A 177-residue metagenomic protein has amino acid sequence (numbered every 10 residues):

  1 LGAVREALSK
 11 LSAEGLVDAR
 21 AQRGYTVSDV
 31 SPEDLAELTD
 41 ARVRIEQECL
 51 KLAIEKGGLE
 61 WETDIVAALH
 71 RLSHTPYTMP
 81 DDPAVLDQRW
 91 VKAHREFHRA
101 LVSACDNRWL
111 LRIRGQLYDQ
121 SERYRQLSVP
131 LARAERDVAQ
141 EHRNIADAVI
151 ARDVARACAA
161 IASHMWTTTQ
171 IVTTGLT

Functional and structural regions predicted by a protein language model:
L1-E55, T169, T173-T177: Short linear motifs at protein or domain termini
V17, E135-R136: Short secondary-structure boundary/capping segments
S31-P32, Y124-S128: Short alpha-helical transmembrane interface motifs in multi-pass membrane proteins
P32-L35, E62, V154: Short functional linear motifs
L50, E55, L59-Q126, A139-A148 (+1 more regions): Conserved amphipathic alpha-helical segments that form helical-bundle/coiled-coil interaction surfaces
P130-A134: Solvent-exposed loop and edge beta-strand segments that line ligand/cofactor-binding and catalytic clefts
